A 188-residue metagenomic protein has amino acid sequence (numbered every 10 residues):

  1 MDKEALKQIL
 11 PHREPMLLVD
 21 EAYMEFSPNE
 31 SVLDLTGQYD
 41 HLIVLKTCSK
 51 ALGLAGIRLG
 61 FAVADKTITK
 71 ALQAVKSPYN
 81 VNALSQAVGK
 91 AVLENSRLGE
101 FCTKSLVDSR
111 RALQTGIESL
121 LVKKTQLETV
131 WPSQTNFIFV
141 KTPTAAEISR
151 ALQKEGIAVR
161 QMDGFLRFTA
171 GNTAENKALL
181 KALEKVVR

Functional and structural regions predicted by a protein language model:
M1-L17, E21-A51: Active-site pre-lysine segment of PLP-dependent enzymes
E4-Q8, D34, A112-T115, E147 (+1 more regions): Alpha-helical scaffolding segments of alpha/beta enzyme cores, especially the outer helices of TIM-barrel or partial
E14, A64-I68, E94-S96, T142-A145 (+1 more regions): Short loop segments at secondary-structure junctions
H41-L120, V130: PLP-dependent aminotransferase class I/II
V107, L120-E155, A170: Conserved PLP-binding catalytic core of the aspartate aminotransferase-like
A146, A151-R160, G164-R188: PLP-dependent enzyme catalytic core of the Aspartate aminotransferase-like
